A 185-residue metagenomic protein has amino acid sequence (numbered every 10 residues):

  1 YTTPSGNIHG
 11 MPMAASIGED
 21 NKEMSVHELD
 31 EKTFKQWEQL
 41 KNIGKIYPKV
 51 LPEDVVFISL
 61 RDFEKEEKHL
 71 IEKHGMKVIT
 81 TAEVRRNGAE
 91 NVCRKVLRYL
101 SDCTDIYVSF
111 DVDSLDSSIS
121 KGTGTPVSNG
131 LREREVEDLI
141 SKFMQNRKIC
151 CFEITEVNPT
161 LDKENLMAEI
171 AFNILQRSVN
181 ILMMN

Functional and structural regions predicted by a protein language model:
Y1-Q36, N146-I149: Active-site histidine-anchored catalytic micro-motif
T3, G18-N21, L60-E64, V84: Short acidic/polar capping segments at secondary-structure boundaries
S5, H9, I17, I58 (+2 more regions): Short glycine-rich loop/turn motifs that provide flexible caps or phosphate-binding loops at active sites
G6, I46-V50, L100: Solvent-exposed alpha-helices and their adjacent loops that cap or buttress functional pockets in soluble metabolic
M11, V50-P52, F57-F63, I71-K73 (+1 more regions): Conserved catalytic alpha/beta core of Sir2/sirtuin-type deacylases, generalized to analogous enzyme cores that bind
P12, K35-Q39, E66, K95: Exposed alpha-helical structural elements
F34-S59: Alpha-helix-centered segments that form part of catalytic cores
K65-N185: Catalytic cores of soluble, metal-dependent hydrolases
